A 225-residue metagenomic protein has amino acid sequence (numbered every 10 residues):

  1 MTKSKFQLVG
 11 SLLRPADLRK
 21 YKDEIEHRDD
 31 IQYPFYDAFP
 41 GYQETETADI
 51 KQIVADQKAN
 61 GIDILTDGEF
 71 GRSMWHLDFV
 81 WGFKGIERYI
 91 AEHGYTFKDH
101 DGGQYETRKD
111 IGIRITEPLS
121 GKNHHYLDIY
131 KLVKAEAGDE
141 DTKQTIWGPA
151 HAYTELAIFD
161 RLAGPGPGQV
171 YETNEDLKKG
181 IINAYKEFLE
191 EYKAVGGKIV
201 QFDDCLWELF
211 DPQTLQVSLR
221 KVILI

Functional and structural regions predicted by a protein language model:
M1-I225: Domain-level signal for soluble alpha/beta catalytic cores
